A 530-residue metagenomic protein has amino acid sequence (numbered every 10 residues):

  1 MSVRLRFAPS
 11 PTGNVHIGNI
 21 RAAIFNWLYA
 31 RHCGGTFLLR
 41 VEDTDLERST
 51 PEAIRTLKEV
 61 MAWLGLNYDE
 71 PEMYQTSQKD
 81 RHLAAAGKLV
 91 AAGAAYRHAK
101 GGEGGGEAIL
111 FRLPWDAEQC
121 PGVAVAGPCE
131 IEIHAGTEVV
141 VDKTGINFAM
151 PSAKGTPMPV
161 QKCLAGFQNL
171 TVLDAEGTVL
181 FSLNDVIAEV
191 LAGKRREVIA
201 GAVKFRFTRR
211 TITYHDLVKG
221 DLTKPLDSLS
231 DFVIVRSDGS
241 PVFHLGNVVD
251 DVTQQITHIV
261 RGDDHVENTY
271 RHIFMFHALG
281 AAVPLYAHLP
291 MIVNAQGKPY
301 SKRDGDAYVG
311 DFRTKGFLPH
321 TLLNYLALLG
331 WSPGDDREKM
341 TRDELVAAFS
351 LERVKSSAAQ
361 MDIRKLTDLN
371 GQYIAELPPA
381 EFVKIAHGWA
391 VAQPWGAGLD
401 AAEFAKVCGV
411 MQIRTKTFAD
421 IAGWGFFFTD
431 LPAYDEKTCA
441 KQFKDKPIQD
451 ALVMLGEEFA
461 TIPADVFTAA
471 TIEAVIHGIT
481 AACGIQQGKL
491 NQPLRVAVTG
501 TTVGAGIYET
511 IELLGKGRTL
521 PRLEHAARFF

Functional and structural regions predicted by a protein language model:
M1-G101, G105-A108, V139-V141, G145-T171 (+2 more regions): N-terminal Rossmann-like or analogous alpha/beta NTP/dinucleotide-binding catalytic cores that position adenine
M1-S10, T36-R40, E47-R48, T56 (+7 more regions): Basic, alpha-helical terminal appendages of large translation-related enzymes
F7-P11, V41-D43, V249, T253 (+3 more regions): Short, histidine-centered active-site or binding-site loop motifs used for metal coordination, general acid-base
N14-I17, R48, V260-D263, V309 (+1 more regions): Alpha-helix capping and helix-loop boundary segments enriched in small/acidic/polar residues
H16, N26, L57, L89 (+8 more regions): Residue-level signal for inorganic ion chemistry
I20-I24, H320, G488: Short, acidic loop-beta-alpha module within alpha/beta folds
Q75, Y96-H288, V293-K298, P333: Active-site cores that bind ATP or allylic diphosphates and position pyrophosphate for catalysis
E267, L279-Y434, T499-F530: Catalytic adenosine-cofactor/nucleotide-binding cores of aminoacyl-tRNA synthetases and other
